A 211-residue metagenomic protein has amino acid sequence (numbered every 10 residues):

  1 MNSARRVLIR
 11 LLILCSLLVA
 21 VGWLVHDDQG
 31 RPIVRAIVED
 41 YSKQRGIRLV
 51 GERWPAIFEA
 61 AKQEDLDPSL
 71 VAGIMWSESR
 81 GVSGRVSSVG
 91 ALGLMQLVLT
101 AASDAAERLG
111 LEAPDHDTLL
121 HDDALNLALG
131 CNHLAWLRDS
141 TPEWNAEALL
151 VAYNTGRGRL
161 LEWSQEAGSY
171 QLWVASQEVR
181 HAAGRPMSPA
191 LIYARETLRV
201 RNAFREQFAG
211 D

Functional and structural regions predicted by a protein language model:
M1-V7: Short, Lys/Arg-rich N-terminal segment immediately upstream of the first membrane anchor
I9-V25: Hydrophobic membrane-insertion alpha-helices, especially the h-region of bacterial N-terminal signal peptides
D28-S83, A106-L109, A124-L125, V200 (+1 more regions): Export/targeting segments at the very N-terminus of extracytoplasmic proteins
A36, L149-D211: Catalytic and substrate-binding regions of cell-wall glycan-acting enzymes that process beta-1,4-linked
D40-I47, I57-A61, S83-L92, E112-A124 (+2 more regions): Second-shell loop/turn segments in exported
S69-A72, R85, P114, T141-A152 (+1 more regions): Surface-exposed patches in mature extracellular/periplasmic domains of secreted proteins
S77-M95, A101, H133, G156 (+1 more regions): Cell-wall polysaccharide-cleaving catalytic domain and substrate-binding groove, primarily in peptidoglycan/chitin
V89-E112, L129-N132, Q171-Q177: Substrate-binding/active-site groove segments that recognize and process beta-1,4-linked N-acetyl-hexosamine
